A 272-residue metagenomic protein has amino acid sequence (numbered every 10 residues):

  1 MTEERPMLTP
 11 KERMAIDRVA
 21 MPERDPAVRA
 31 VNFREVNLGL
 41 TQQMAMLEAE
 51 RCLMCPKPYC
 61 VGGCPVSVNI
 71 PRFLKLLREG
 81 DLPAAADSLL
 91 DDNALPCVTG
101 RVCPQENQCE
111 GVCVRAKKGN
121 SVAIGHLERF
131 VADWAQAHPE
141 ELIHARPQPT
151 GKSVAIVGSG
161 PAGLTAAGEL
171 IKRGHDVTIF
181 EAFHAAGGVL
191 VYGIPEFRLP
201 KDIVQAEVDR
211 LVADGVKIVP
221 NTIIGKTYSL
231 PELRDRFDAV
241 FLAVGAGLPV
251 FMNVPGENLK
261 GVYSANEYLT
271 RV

Functional and structural regions predicted by a protein language model:
M1-S153, K201, V240-L269: Ferredoxin-type iron-sulfur electron-transfer modules and their immediate structural context
A86-P96, L127, L190-D238: N-terminal Rossmann-like dinucleotide/flavin-binding domain of flavoprotein oxidoreductases that bind FAD/FMN
A94, G160-P161, A185: Residue-level detector of alpha-helix initiation sites
W134, K172-H175, P200, V216-K217: N-terminal export/assembly segments and adjacent metallocofactor-ligating motifs of anaerobic energy-metabolism
K152-T178: N-terminal Rossmann-like FAD-binding beta1-loop-alpha1 element of flavoenzymes
G168-E169, V191-Y192, M252-G256: Short amphipathic alpha-helical segments
H175-V191: Glycine-rich FAD pyrophosphate-binding loop
T178, K217-N221, Y263: General small-molecule cofactor/ligand-binding pocket signal
